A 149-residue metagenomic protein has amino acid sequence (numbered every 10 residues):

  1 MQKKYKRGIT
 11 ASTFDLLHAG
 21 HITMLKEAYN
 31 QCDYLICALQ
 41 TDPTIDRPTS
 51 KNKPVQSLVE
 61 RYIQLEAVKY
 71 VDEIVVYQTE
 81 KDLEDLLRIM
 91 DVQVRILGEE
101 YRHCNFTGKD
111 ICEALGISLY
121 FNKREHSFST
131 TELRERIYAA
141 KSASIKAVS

Functional and structural regions predicted by a protein language model:
M1-S149: Nucleotidyltransferase catalytic core that binds NTPs
